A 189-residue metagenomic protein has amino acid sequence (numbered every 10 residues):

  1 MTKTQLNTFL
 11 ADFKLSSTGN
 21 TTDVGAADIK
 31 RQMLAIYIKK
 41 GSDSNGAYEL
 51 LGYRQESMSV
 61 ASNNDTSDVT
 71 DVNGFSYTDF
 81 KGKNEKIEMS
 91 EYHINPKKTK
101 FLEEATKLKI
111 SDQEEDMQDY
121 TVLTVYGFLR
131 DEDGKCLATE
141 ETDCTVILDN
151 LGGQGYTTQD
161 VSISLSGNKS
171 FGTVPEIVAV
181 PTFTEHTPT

Functional and structural regions predicted by a protein language model:
T2-I94, E141-Y156: Solvent-exposed edge beta-strands and adjacent loop segments that serve as assembly or binding interfaces
S16-N20, N64, D119-V122, L137-D143 (+1 more regions): A detector of low-complexity, intrinsically disordered, Ser/Thr/Gly/Pro/Ala-rich segments
G19-A35, I94-S111, I163, F171: Short N-terminal helix-initiation segments at or just after the protein's N-terminus
D43-E49, P96-K98, L129-T139, F171: Short, surface-exposed beta-strand/loop "edge" segments at domain boundaries and coil↔beta transitions
K86-S90, T124-Y126, D160-S164: Beta-strand secondary-structure signal
E91-H93, L129, G167: Short, flexible loop/turn elements at secondary-structure junctions
K100-T139: Short, acidic/charged, Gly/Pro-enriched secondary-structure junctions
A138-T189: Mixed-charge, glycine-accented linear interaction segment located at domain edges/termini
